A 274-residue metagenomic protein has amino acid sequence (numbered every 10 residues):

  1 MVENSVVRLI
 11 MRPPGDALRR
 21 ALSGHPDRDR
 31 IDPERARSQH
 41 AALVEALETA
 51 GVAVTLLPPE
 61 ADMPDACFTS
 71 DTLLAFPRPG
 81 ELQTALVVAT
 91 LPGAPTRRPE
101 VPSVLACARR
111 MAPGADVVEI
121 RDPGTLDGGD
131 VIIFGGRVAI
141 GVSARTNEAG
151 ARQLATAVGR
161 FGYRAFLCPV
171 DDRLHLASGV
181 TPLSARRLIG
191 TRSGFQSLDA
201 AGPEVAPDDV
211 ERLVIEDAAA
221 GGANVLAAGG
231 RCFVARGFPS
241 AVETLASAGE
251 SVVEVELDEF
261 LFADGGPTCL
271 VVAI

Functional and structural regions predicted by a protein language model:
M1-I274: The feature marks the mature, well-folded catalytic cores of soluble enzymes
